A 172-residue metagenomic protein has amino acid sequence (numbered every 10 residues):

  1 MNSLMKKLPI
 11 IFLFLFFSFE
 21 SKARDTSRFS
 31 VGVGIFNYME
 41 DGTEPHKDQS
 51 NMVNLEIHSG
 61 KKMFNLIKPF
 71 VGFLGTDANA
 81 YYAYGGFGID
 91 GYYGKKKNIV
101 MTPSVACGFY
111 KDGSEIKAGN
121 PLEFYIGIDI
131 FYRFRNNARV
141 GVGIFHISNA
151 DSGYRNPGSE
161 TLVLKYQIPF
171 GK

Functional and structural regions predicted by a protein language model:
L8-F16: Sec-dependent N-terminal signal peptides
F19-A23: Sec/Tat signal peptide C-region and signal peptidase I cleavage site
F29, N51-L55, I67, Y81-F87 (+2 more regions): Hydrophobic, lipid-facing positions within transmembrane beta-strands of outer-membrane proteins
F29-V31, K61-I67, K96-I99, F134-V142 (+1 more regions): Repeated loop/turn-to-beta-strand initiation elements of outer-membrane beta-barrel proteins
V33-M39, S59, F73-N79, G91 (+3 more regions): Transmembrane beta-strands of outer-membrane beta-barrel pores
E40-N51, F73-Y84, K95, E115 (+2 more regions): Solvent-exposed loop/turn segments connecting transmembrane beta-strands in outer-membrane beta-barrel proteins
V53-F109: Gram-negative (and chloroplast) outer-membrane scaffold detector with strong preference for beta-barrel transmembrane
P157-K172: Outer-membrane beta-barrel "beta-signal"
